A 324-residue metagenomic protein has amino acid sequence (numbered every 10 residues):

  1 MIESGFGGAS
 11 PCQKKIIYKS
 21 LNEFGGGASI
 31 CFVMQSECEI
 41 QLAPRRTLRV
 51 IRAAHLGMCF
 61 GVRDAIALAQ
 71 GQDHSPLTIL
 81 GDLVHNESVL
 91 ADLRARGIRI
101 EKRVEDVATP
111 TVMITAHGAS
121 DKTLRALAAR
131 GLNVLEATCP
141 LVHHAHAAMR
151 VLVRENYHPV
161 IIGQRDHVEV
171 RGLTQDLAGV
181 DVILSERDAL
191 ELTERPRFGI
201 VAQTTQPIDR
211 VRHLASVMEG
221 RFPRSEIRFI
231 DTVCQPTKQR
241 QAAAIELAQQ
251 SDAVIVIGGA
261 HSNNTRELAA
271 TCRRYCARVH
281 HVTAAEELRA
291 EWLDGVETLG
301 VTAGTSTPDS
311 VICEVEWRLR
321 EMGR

Functional and structural regions predicted by a protein language model:
S4, Y18-K19, F32: Serine/threonine-rich, low-complexity intrinsically disordered segments
G5-G8, G25-G27: Residue-identity detector for glycine
S10, A28-S29, Q35: Intrinsic, low-complexity polybasic segments
S10-P11, S20-L21: Short, low-complexity intrinsically disordered segments enriched in A/P/G/S/L with frequent Arg, especially at protein
Q13-K15: Charged/polar low-complexity intrinsically disordered segments
F32-R324: The feature marks the mature, well-folded catalytic cores of soluble enzymes
